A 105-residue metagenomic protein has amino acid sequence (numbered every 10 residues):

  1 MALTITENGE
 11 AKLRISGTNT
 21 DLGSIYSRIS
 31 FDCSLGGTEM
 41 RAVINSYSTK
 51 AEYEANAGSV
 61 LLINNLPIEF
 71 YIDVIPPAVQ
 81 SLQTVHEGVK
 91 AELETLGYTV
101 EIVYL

Functional and structural regions predicted by a protein language model:
M1-L105: Viral virion structural and adsorption modules
